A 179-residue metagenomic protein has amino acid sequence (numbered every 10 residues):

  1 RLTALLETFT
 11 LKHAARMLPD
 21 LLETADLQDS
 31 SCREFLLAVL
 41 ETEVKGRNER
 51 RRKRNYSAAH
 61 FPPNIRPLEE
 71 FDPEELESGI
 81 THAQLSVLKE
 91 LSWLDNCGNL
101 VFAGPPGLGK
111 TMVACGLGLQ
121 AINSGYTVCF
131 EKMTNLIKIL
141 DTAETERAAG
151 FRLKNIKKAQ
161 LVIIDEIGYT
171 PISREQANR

Functional and structural regions predicted by a protein language model:
T3, E7, L11-N64: Interdomain "pre-motor" coupling segment immediately N-terminal to P-loop NTPase/helicase cores
I65-L100: Pre-Walker A (pre-P-loop) alpha-helix and adjacent loop at the N terminus of AAA/AAA+ ATPase modules, a conserved
E77-S86, V128-K157: Short glycine-rich substrate-engagement loop in P-loop NTPases that contacts/grips substrate
S92-D95, Q120-N123, K154-K157, V162: Conserved catalytic network of the ASCE P-loop NTPase/AAA+ motor domain
C97-L100, L117-Q120, S124-L140: Conserved post-Walker A coupling segment in P-loop NTPases
C97-V113: Walker A/P-loop nucleotide-binding motif
R147-R179: Conserved nucleotide-sensing/catalytic segment adjacent to the nucleotide-binding pocket in NTP-handling enzymes
